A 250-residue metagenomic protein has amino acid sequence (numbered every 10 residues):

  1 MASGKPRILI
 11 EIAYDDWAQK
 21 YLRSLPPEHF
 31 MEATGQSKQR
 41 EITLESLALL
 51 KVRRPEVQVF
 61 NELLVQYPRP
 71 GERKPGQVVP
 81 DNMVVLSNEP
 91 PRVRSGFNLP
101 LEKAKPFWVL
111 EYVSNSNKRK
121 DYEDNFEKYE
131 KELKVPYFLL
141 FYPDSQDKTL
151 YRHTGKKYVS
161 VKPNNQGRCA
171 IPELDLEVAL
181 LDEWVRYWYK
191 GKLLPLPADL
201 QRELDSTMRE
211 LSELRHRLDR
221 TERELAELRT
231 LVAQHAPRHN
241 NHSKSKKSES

Functional and structural regions predicted by a protein language model:
A2-E32, S37, S46-L49, Y67-P80 (+3 more regions): C-terminal interaction segment
R53-R69: A short acidic/basic microdomain associated with nuclease active sites
Q58-F60, L139-Y142: A structural signal for short, well-ordered beta-strand segments and their strand-loop junctions that often border
P136: Short acidic/polar active-site loop segments enriched in Thr and Asp
